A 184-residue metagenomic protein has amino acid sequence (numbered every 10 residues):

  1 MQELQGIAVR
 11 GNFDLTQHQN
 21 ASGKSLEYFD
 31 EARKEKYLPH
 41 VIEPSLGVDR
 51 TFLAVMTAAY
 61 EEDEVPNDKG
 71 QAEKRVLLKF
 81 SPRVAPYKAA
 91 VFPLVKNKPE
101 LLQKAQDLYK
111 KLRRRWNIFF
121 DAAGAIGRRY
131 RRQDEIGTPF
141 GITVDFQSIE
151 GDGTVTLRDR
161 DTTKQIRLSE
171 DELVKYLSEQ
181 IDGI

Functional and structural regions predicted by a protein language model:
M1-I184: NTP/phosphate- and nucleic-acid-binding module
